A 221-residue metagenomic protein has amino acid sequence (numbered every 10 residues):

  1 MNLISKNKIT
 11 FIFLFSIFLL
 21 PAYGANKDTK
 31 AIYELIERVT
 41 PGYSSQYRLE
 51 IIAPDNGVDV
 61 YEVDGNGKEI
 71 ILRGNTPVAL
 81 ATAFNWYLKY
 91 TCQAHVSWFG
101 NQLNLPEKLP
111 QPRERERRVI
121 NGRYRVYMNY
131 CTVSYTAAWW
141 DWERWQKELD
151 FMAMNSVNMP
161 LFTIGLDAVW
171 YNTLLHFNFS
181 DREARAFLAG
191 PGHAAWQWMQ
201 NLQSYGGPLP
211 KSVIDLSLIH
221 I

Functional and structural regions predicted by a protein language model:
N2-F11: Bacterial N-terminal signal peptides that target proteins for export
F15-Y23: Hydrophobic h-region of N-terminal signal peptides that target proteins for export in Gram-negative bacteria
G24-A25, R38-T40: Surface-exposed cap/linker segments adjacent to membranes
E34-L35, P41, I52-N56, G65-I219: Feature activates predominantly on carbohydrate-active enzymes
